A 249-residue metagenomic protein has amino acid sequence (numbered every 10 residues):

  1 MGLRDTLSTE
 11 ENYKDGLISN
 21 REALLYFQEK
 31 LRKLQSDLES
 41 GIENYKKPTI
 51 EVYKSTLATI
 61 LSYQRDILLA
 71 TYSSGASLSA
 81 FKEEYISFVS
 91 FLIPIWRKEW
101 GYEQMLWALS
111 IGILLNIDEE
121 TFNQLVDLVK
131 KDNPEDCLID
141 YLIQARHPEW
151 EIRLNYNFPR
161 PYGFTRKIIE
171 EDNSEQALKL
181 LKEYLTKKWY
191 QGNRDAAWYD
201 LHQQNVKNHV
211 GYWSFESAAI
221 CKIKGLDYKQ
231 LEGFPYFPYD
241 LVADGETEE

Functional and structural regions predicted by a protein language model:
M1-H202, H209: Eukaryote-skewed repeat-based solenoidal scaffolds used as protein-protein interaction platforms, primarily
L178-L181, L185-E249: Alpha-helical oligomerization segments
